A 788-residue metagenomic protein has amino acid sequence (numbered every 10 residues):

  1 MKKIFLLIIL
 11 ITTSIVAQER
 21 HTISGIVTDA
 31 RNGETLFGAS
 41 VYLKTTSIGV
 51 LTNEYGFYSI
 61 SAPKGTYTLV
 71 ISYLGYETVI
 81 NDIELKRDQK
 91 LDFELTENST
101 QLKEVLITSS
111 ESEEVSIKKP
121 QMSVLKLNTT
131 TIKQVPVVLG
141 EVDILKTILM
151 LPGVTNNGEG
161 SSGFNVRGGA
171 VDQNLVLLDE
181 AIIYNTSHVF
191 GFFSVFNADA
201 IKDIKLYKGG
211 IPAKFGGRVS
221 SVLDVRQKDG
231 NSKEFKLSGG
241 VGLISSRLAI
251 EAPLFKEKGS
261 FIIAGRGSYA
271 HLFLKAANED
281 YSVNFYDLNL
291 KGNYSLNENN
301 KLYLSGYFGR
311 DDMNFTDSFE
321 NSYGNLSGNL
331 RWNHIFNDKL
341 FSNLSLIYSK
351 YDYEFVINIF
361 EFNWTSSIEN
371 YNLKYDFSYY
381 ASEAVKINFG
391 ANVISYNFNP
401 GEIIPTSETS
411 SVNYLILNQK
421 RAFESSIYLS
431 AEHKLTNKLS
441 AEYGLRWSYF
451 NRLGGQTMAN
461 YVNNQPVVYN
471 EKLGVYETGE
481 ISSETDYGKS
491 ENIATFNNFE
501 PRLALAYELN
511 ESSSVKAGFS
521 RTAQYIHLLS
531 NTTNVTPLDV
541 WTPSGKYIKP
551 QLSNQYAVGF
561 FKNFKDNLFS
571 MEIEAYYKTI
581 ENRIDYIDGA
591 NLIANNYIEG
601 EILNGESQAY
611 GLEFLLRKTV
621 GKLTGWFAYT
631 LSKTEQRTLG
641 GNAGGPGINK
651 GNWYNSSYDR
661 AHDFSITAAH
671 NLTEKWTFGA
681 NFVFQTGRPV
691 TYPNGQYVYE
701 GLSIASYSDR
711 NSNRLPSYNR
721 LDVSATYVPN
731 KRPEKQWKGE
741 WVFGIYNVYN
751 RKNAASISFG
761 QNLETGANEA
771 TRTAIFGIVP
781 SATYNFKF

Functional and structural regions predicted by a protein language model:
T28-N32, A39-K44, S72-Y76, K86-E141 (+3 more regions): Short, acidic, small-residue-rich periplasmic hinge/interaction motif at the N-terminus of Gram-negative outer-membrane
T46-F57, A494, N498: Short, acidic Ser/Thr/Gly-rich low-complexity loop/linker segments typical of extracellular and cell-surface proteins
F93, M150-L151, V195-S238, R247-A249: A beta-strand signature from Gram-negative outer-membrane beta-barrel systems, especially the internal plug domain
L106-T108, S112-I211, K228: Periplasmic N-terminal accessory/gating domains of Gram-negative outer-membrane beta-barrel systems
D352, N397-T409, N413, N451 (+8 more regions): Surface-exposed extracellular loop regions of Gram-negative outer-membrane beta-barrel proteins, predominantly
N372, I416, E424, P543-K549 (+4 more regions): Outer membrane beta-barrel strand-and-loop segments of large Gram-negative receptors, especially TonB-dependent
Y576-T579, I598-N694: Gram-negative outer-membrane beta-barrel transporters
K675, V683-L702, P716-D722, T726-F788: C-terminal beta-signal and adjacent terminal beta-strands/loops of Gram-negative outer-membrane beta-barrel proteins
